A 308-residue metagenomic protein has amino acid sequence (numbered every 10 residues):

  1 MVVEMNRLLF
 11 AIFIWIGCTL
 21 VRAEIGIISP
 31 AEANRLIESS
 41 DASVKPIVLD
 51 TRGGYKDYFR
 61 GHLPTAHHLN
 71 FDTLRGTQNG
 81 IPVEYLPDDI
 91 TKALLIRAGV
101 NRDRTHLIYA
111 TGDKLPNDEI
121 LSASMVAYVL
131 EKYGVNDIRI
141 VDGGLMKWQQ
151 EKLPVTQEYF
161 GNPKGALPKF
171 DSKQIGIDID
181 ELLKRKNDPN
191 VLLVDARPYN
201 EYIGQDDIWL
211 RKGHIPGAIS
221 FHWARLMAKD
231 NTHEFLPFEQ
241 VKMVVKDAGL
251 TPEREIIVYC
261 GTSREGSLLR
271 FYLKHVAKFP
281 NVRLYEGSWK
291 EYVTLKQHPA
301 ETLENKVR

Functional and structural regions predicted by a protein language model:
M1-L8: Positively charged n-region of N-terminal signal peptides that target proteins for export
L9-T19: Bacterial N-terminal signal peptides
E24-D103, T111-D113, R185-A248, P252 (+1 more regions): Positively charged, proline/Ser/Thr-rich regional signature most characteristic of the Rhodanese/CDC25-like
I27-P30, L145-P216, Q297-R308: Active-site neighborhoods of enzymes that stabilize oxyanions during catalysis
A33, A66, L130, W148 (+4 more regions): Terminal peptide-recognition signature
R60, Q150, T294: Phosphate-coordinating loops and pocket residues in cytosolic domains that bind phosphorylated ligands
D88-E181, E265-V282, G287-S288: Thiolate-centered catalytic microenvironments shared by cysteine-dependent enzyme domains
H233, M243, A248-N305: C-terminal soluble interaction/assembly domains
